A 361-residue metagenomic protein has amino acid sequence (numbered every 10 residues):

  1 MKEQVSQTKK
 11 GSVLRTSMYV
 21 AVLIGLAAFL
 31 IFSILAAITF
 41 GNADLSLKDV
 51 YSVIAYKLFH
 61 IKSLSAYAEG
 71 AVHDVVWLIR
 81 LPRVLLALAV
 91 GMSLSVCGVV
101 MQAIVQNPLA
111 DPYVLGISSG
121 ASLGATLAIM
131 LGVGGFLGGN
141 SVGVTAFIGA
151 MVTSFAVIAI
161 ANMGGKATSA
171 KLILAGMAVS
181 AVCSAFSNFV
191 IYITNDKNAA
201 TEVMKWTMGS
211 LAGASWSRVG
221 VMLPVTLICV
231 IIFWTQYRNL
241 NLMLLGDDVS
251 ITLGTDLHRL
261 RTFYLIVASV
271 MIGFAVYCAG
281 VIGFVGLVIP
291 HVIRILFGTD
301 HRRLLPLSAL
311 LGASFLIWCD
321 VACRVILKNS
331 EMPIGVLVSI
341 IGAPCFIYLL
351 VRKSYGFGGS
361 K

Functional and structural regions predicted by a protein language model:
K2-K361: Alpha-helical transmembrane segments in inner-membrane proteins
